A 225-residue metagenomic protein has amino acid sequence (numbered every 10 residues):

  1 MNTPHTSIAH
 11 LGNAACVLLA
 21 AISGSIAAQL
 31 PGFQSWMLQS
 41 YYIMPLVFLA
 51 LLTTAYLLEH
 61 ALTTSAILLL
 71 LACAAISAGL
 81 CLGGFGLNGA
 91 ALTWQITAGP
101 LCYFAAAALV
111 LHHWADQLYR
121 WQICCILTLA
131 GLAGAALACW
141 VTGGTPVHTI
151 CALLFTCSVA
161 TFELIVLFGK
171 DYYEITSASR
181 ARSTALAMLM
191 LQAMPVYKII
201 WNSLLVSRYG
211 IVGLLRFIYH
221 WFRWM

Functional and structural regions predicted by a protein language model:
M1-M225: A hydrophobic alpha-helical transmembrane-helix feature that marks the membrane cores and membrane-interface segments
